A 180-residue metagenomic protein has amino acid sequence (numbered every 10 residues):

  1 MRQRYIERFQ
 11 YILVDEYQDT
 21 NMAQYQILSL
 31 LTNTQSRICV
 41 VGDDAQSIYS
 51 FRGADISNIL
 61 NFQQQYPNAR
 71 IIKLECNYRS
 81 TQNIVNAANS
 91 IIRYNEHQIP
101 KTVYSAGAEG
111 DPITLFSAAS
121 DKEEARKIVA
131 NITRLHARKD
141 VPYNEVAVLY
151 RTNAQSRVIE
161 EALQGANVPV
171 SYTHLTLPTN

Functional and structural regions predicted by a protein language model:
M1-N61, K73-S80: Conserved helicase NTPase motor core
L30, T34, R134, T176: Active-site catalytic microenvironments for nucleophilic, acid-base chemistry
L31-T34, Q65-Y66, V141: Conserved catalytic network of the ASCE P-loop NTPase/AAA+ motor domain
I48-S50, P169-Y172: Short beta-strand->loop structural element characteristic of the AMP-binding/adenylate-forming
P67-R70, E75-V170: Helicase P-loop NTPase motor core
T173-T179: Conserved small/polar residues in nucleotide/adenosyl-binding loops
